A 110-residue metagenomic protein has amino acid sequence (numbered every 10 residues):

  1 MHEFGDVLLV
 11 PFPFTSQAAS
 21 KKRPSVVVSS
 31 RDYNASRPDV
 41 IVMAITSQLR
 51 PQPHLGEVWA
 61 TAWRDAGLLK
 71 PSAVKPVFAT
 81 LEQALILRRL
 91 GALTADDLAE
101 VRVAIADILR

Functional and structural regions predicted by a protein language model:
M1-R110: Conserved functional hotspots at enzyme active or ligand-binding sites that engage polyanionic ligands
